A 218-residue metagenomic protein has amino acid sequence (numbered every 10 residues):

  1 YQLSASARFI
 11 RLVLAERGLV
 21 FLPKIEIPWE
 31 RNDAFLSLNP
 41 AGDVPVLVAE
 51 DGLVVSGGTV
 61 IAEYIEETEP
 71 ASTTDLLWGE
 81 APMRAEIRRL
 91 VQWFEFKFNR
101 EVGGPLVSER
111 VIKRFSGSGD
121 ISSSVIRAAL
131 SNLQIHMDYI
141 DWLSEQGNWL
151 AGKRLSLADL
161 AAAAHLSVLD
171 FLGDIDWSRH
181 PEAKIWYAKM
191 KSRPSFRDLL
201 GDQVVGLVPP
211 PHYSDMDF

Functional and structural regions predicted by a protein language model:
Y1, L157, Q203-V204: Short, solvent-exposed turn/loop segments enriched in Gly/Ser/Thr/Pro and often Arg
Y1-S123, R127, D217: GST-like domain detector, emphasizing the conserved glutathione-binding G-site in the N-terminal thioredoxin-like
P28-W29, L155, V205-G206: Positions that flank functional sites
S37, S192, G201: Phosphate-coordinating loops and pocket residues in cytosolic domains that bind phosphorylated ligands
E66, H165-L166, L200: Active-site-flanking alpha-helical
T73-G79, E101-V102, L150-K153, S178 (+1 more regions): Short, hydrophobic secondary-structure boundary micro-motifs
F94-S192: GST-like fold's C-terminal all-alpha helical module
Q203-F218: Acidic/histidine-enriched, glycine/proline-rich intrinsically disordered or flexible terminal extensions
